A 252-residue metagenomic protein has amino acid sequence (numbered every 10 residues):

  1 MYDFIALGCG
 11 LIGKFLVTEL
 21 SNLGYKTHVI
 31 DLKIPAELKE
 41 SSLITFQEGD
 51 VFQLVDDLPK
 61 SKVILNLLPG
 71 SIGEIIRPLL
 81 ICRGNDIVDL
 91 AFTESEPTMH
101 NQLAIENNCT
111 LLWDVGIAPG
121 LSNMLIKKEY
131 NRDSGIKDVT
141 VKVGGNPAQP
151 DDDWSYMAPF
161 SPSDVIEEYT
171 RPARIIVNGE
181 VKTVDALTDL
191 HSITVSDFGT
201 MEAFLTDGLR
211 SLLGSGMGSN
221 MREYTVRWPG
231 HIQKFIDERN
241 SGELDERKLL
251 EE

Functional and structural regions predicted by a protein language model:
F4-G8: Conserved N-terminal Rossmann-fold NAD(P)-binding element of oxidoreductases
I12: Hydrophobic/small residue at the entry helix of a nucleotide-binding pocket
Y25-E40: NAD(P)-binding Rossmann-fold cofactor-contacting core
E48-Q53: Conserved SAM/SAH-binding loop
K62-L67, I87-D89: N-terminal Rossmann-like NAD(P) cofactor-binding module of classical short-chain dehydrogenase/reductase
N66-L79, E94-S95: Beta-loop-alpha module in the N-terminal Rossmann-like domain of NAD(P)-dependent dehydrogenases, especially those
L90-W113: Rossmann-fold NAD(P)-binding glycine/threonine-rich loop
R132-E252: C-terminal catalytic/substrate-binding lobe primarily of soluble NAD(P)-dependent oxidoreductases
